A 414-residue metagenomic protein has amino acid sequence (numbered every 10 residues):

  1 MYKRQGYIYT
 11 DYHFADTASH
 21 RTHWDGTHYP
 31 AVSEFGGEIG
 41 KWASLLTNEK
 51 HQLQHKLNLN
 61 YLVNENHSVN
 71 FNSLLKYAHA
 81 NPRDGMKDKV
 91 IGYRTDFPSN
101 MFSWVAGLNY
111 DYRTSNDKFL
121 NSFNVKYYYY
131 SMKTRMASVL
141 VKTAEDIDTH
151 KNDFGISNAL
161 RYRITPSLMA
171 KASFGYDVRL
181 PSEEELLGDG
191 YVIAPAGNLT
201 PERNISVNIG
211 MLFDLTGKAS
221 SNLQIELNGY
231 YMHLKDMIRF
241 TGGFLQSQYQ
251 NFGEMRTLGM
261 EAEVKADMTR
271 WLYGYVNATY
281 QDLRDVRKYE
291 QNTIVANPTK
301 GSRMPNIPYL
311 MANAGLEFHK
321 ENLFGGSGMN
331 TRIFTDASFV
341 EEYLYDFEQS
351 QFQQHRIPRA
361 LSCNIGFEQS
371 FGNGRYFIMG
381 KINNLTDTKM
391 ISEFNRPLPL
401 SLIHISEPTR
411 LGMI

Functional and structural regions predicted by a protein language model:
K3-V141, E145-D146, K151-S157, R161-P166 (+3 more regions): Face-selective signature of the C-terminal outer-membrane beta-barrel domain
Y7-H13, L75-N81, Y112-T114, Y127-K133 (+9 more regions): Transmembrane beta-strands of outer-membrane beta-barrel pores
F14-A31, N81-V90, K133-V141, E183-G190 (+5 more regions): Outer-membrane beta-barrel translocator domains and adjoining extracellular loop/strand segments of Gram-negative
E38-L46, Q54, N58, D88-F97 (+7 more regions): Extracellular loop and loop/strand-boundary signature of outer-membrane beta-barrel proteins
L62-N66, R113-D117, R163-S167, N204 (+8 more regions): Outer-membrane beta-barrel channels and translocator barrels
R161, A172, E202-N208, D267 (+3 more regions): Conserved C-terminal beta-signal and adjacent last beta-strands/turns of outer-membrane beta-barrel proteins
K171-G175, P201-L258, T279, R284-D285 (+1 more regions): Membrane-embedded beta-barrel scaffold of Gram-negative outer-membrane proteins
Q224-I225, G229-H233, Q250-L344: Gram-negative outer-membrane beta-barrel transporters
